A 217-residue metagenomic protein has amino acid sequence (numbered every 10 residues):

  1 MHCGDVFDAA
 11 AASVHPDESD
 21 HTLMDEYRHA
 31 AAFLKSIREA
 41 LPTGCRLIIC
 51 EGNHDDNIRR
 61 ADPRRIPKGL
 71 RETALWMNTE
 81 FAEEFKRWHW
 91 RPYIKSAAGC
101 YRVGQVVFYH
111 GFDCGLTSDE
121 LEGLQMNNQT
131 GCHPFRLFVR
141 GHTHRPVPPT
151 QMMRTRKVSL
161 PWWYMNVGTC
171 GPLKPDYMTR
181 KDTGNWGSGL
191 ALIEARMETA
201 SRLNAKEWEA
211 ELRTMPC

Functional and structural regions predicted by a protein language model:
M1-F85: Core catalytic region of metal-dependent phosphoesterases/phosphodiesterases, especially metallo-beta-lactamase-like
C3-G4, C50-G52, A97, Y109-F112 (+2 more regions): Short His-Asn-centered micro-motif
V14, E18-T22, E207, E211 (+1 more regions): Long, hydrophilic "mature protein body" segments
R46, V106, L137-V139: Structural motif
R46-N53, P92-A98, L203-W208, L212-M215: Acidic carboxylate-rich catalytic motifs and surrounding loops in phosphoryl-/glycosyl-chemistry enzymes
R64-G123, T169: Active-site-proximal loop/helix segment associated with metal-binding centers of metalloenzymes
F112-N204, W208-M215: Conserved beta-sheet core of the metallophosphoesterase superfamily
